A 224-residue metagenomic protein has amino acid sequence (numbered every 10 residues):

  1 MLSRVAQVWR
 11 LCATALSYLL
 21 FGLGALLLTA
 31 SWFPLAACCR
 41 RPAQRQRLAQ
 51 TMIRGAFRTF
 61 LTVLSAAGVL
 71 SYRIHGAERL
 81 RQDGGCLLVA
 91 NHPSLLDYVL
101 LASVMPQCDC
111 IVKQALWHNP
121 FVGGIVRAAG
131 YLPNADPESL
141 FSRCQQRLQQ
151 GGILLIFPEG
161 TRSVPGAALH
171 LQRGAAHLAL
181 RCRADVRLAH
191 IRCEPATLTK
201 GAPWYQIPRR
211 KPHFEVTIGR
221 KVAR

Functional and structural regions predicted by a protein language model:
M1-C86: Membrane-anchoring hydrophobic helices of lipid-metabolizing enzymes
F33-R58, A67, Q82-P137: Catalytic core of membrane glycerolipid acyltransferases/transacylases, capturing the structured, soluble-facing
A67-H75, A135-E138, L198-G201: Short gly/ser/thr-rich secondary-structure transition/capping motifs
G85-L87, G151-F157: Residue-level preference for the first positions of well-ordered beta-strands
H92-S94, E159-S163: Short glycine-rich anion-binding loops that position phosphate/pyrophosphate groups of nucleotides and phosphorylated
F121-G124, Q149, I153, V164-R224: A cross-family acyltransferase "interaction/gating" segment
L140-C144: Short acidic active-site motifs
